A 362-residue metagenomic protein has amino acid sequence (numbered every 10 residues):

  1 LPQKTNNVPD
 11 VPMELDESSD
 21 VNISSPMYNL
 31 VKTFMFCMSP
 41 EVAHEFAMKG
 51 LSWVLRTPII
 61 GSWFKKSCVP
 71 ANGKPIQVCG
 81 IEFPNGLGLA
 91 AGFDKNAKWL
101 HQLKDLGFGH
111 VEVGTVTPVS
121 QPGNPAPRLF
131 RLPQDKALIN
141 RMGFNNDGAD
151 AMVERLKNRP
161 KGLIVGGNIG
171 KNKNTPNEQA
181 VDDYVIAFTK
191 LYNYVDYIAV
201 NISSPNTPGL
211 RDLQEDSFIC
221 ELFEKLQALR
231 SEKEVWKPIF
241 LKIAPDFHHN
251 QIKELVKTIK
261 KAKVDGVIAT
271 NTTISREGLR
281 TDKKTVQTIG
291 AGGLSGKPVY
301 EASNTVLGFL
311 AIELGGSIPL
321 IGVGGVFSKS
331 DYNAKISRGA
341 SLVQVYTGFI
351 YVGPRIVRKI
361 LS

Functional and structural regions predicted by a protein language model:
S25-I76, N140-N145, D150: An N-cap/entry alpha-helix motif that binds or orients negatively charged groups
S52, I59-V69, S204-F218, T258-G316 (+1 more regions): Glycine/Thr-rich beta-alpha phosphate-binding loop at enzyme active sites
I81-G88, K161-G167, E232-F247, E313-G322: Short beta-strand/loop segments at the ligand-binding rim of alpha/beta enzyme cores
K98-L103, F247-K260, G316, V326-V343: Catalytic cores of alpha/beta
E112-Q121, I202-S204, I268-I274, G325 (+1 more regions): Glycine-rich phosphate-binding active-site loops on the catalytic face of alpha/beta enzymes
G114-L163: A gly/proline- and charged-residue-enriched helix-loop-helix capping module
Q121-K136, G278-G290, G348-S362: C-terminal helical cap(s) of enzyme catalytic domains, especially alpha/beta-barrels
N172-V185, D212, F218, L241-K260: Active-site glycine- and acidic-residue-rich loops that bind and position anionic ligands or nucleotide-like cofactors
